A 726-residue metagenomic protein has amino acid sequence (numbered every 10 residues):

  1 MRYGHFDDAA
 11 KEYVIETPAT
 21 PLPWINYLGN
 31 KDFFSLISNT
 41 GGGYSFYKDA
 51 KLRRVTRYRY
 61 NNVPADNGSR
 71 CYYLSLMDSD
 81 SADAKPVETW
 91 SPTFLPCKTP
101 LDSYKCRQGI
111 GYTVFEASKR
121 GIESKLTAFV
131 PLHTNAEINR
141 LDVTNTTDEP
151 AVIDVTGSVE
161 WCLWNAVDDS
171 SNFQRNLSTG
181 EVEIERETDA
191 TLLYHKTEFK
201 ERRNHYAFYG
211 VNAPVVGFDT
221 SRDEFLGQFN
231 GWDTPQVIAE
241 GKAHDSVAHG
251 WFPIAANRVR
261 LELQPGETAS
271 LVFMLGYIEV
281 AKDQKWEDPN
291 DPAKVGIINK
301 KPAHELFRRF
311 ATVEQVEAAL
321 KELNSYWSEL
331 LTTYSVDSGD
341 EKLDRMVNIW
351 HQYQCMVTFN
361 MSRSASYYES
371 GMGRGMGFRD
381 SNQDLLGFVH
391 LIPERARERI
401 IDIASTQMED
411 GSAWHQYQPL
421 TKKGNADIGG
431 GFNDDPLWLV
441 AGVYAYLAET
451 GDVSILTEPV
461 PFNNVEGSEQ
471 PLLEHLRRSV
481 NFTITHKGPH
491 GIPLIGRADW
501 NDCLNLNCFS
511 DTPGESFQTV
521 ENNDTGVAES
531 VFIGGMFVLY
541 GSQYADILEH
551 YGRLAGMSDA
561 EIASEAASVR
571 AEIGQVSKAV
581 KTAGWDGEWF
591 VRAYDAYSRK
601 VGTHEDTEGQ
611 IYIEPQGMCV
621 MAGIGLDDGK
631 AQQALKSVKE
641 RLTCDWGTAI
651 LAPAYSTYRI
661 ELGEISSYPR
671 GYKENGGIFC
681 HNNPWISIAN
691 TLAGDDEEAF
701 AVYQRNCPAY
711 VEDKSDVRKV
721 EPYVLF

Functional and structural regions predicted by a protein language model:
M1-D380, E394-D402, T406, A445-E449 (+5 more regions): Anionic coordination/interaction segments
M1-T17, L22-P23, A571-W646, A693: Carbohydrate-active enzyme catalytic cores, enriched for enzymes that act on polyanionic acidic polysaccharides
N61-S75, R379-E394, D427-W438, G467-E474: Structured ligand/cofactor/substrate-binding pocket environments in proteins
P100, S335-I349, E394, E398 (+8 more regions): Active-site acid/base region of carbohydrate-active enzymes
P100-Y104, S118, L126-A128, D410-P436 (+2 more regions): Aromatic/His-enriched, Gly/Pro-containing loop or helix-boundary segments that lie immediately adjacent to catalytic
G111-F115, H133-A136, L163-W164, L472-H475 (+3 more regions): Hydrophobic, small-residue-rich alpha-helical packing segments that form membrane-like cores
S366-S381, G424-D434, Q518-G534, R599-L626 (+3 more regions): Solvent-exposed loop and edge beta-strand segments that line ligand/cofactor-binding and catalytic clefts
N382-R395, N425, L439-I455, G535-E561 (+2 more regions): Well-ordered alpha-helical scaffold segments within catalytic/enzyme domains
